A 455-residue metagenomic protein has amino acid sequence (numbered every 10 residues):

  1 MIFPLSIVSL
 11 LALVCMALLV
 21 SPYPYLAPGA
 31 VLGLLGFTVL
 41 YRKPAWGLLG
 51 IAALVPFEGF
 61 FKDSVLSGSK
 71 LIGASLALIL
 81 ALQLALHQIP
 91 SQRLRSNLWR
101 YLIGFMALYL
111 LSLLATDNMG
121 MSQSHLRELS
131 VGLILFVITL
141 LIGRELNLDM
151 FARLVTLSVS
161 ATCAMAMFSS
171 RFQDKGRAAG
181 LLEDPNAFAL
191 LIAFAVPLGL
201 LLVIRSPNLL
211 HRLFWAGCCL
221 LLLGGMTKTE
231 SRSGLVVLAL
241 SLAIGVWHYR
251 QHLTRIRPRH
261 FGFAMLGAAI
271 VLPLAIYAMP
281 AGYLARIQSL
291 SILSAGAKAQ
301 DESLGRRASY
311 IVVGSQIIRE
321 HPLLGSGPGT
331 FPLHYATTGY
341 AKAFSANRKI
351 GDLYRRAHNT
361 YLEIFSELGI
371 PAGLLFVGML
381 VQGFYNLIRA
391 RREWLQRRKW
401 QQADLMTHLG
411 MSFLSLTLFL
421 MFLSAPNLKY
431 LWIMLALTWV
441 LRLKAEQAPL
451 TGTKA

Functional and structural regions predicted by a protein language model:
M1-E58: Membrane-embedded, hydrophobic transmembrane alpha-helices
I2-L18, G33-F37, L80, I103-L114 (+8 more regions): Alpha-helical transmembrane segments of multi-pass inner-membrane proteins
S21, G224, K228, V246-K298 (+2 more regions): A membrane-periplasm/extracellular boundary helix in multi-pass inner-membrane enzymes that assemble envelope glycans
P22-L26, V65-G73, S124-E128, L181-I192 (+3 more regions): Membrane-interface micro-motifs in multi-pass membrane enzymes
T38-H125: N-terminal hydrophobic segments of proteins, predominantly signal-anchor/transmembrane helices of inner/organellar
T38-R42, L86-N97, I142-F151, R205-L210 (+2 more regions): Membrane-interface helix-boundary motifs at transmembrane edges
K175, A297-V312, L324-L368, W394: Long extracytoplasmic/lumenal interhelical loops at the membrane interface of multi-pass membrane proteins
E367-S415, L443: Hydrophobic transmembrane alpha-helices and their immediate junctions
